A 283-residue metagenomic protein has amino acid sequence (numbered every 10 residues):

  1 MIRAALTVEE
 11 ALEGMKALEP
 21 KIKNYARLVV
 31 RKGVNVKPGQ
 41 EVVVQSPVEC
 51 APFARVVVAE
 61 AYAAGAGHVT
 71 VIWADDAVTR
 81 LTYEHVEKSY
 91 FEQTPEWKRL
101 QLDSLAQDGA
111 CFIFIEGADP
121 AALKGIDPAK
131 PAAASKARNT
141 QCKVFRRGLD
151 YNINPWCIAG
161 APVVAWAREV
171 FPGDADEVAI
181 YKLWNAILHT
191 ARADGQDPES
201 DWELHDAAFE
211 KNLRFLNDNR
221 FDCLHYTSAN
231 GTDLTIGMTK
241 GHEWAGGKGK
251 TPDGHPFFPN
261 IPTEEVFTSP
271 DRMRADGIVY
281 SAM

Functional and structural regions predicted by a protein language model:
A5-D276: Active-site bordering "gate/hinge" segments that shape substrate access to catalytic or cofactor-binding pockets
D276-M283: Functionally critical, mid-to-C-terminal surface segments that flank or help form catalytic/ligand
